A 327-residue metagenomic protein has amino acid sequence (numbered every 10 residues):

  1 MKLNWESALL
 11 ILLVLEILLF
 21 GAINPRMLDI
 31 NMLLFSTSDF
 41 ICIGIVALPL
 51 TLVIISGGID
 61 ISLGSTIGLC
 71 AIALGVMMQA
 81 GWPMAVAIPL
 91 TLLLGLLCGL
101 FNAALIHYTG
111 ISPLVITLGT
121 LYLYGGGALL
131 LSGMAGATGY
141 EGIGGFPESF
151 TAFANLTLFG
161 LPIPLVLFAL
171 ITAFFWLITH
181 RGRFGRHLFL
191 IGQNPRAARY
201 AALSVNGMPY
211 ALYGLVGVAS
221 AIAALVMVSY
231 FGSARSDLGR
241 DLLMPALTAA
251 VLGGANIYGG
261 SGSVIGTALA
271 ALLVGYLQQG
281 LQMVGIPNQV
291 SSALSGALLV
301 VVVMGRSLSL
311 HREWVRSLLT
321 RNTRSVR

Functional and structural regions predicted by a protein language model:
M1-L18, A173, Q193, Y200-G207 (+1 more regions): Cytosolic-side transmembrane-helix boundaries in multi-pass membrane proteins
M1-N4, S56-I59, L97-G142, I178-R183 (+2 more regions): Short loop segments and helix-boundary regions at transmembrane helix junctions of multi-pass inner-membrane proteins
E6-I11, S36, G44, S65-L69 (+7 more regions): Hydrophobic alpha-helical transmembrane segments
L12-L28, S56, L131-S132, W176-R183 (+1 more regions): Structural signal for alpha-helical transmembrane segments and their membrane-water exit/capping regions in multi-pass
E16-A80, A104-I111, A250, G254-V264 (+1 more regions): Single transmembrane alpha-helix segments in multi-pass membrane proteins
P83-T91, L97-N102, I106, T157-A234: Helix-loop-helix "hairpin" substructures at the membrane interface of multi-pass membrane proteins
P113-R181, M208-A211, Y230-G239, V290 (+1 more regions): Transmembrane helix-bundle core of multi-pass membrane transporters and related energy-transducing complexes
Y213, S220, Y230-G296: Transmembrane alpha-helical segments in multi-pass inner-membrane proteins
